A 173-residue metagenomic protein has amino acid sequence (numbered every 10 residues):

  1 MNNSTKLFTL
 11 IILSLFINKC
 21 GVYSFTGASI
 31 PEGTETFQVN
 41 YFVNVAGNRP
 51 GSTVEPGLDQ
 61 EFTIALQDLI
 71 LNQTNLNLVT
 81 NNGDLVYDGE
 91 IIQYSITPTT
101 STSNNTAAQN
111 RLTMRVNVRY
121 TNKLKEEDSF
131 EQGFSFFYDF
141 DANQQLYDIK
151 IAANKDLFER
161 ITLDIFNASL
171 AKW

Functional and structural regions predicted by a protein language model:
M1-K19: Sec-dependent bacterial lipoprotein signal peptides
T9, F16, A28, L78 (+1 more regions): Residues embedded in well-ordered secondary-structure elements
L15, C20-G21, Q38-Y41, I64-L69 (+2 more regions): Short charge-dense sequence patches
N18-D68, N75, N167-W173: A structural "domain/chain start" motif
R49-P56, Q144-A152: Second-shell loop/turn segments in exported
N72-S129, G133, F137-I151, E159: Surface-exposed short loop/turn segments
K150-W173: Compositionally biased, intrinsically disordered linkers/stalks adjacent to structured regions
